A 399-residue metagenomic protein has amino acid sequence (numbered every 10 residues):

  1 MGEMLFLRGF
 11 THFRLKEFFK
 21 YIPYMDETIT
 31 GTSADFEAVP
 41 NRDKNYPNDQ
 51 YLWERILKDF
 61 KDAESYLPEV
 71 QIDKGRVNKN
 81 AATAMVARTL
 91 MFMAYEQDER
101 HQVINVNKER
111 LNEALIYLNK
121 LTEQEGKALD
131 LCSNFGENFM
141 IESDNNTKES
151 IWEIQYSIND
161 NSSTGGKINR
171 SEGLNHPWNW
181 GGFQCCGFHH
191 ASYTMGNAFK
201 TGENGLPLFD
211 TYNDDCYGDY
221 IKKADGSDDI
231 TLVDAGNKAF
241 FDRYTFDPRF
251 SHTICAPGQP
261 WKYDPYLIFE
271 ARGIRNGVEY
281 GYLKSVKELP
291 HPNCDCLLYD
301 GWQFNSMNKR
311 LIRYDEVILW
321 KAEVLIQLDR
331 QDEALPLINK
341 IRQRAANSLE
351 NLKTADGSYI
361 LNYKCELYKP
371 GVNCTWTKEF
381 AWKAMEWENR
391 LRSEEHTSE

Functional and structural regions predicted by a protein language model:
M1-K79, L90-E109, I268-E270, N276 (+6 more regions): Aromatic-anchored glycine-rich loop motif in surface-exposed flexible loops
R14-E17, Y51, S133-S162, T377-E399: Acidic/serine-rich, low-complexity amphipathic helices located in mid- to C-terminal regulatory regions
Y21, E123, S157, A256-Q259 (+4 more regions): Short, well-ordered loop/turn and helix-capping segments at boundaries between secondary-structure elements and domains
K61-D62, R76, N80, R88-G273: An aromatic- and glycine-enriched ligand-binding surface/loop that stacks and positions planar moieties
Q124-N134, E333, E350-N351, S393-E394: Acidic/polar loop patches that form or flank catalytic/metal-binding clefts of enzymes that bind anionic ligands
F250, D315, A322, M385: Hydrophobic, well-ordered secondary-structure elements that form the walls of internal hydrophobic environments
